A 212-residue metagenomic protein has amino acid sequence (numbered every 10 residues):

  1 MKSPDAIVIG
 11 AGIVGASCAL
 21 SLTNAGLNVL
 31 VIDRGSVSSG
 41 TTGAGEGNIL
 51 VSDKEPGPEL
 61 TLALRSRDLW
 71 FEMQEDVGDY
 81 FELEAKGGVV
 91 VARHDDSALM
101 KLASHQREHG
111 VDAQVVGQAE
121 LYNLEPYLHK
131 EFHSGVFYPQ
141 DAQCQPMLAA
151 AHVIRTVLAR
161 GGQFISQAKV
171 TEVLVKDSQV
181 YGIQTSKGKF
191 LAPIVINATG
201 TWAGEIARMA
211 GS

Functional and structural regions predicted by a protein language model:
M1-V14, L30: Beta1/beta-strand and adjacent pyrophosphate-binding region of the FAD-binding site in flavoprotein oxidoreductases
G10, A198-T199, M209: Short, well-ordered coil/turn residues at beta-beta hairpins and beta-strand->alpha-helix junctions within
V14, V37, W202: Conserved Rossmann-like nucleotide-cofactor binding loop
T23-G43: Glycine-rich FAD pyrophosphate-binding loop
G47-L124: Dinucleotide-binding Rossmann-like beta1-alpha1 core, especially the glycine-rich loop that anchors the ADP
D79-V90, L102-S104, Y122-R160, V180-G182: Helix-loop-beta segment of a Rossmann-like dinucleotide-binding subdomain
V136-I194, A198-E205: Helical element adjacent to the flavin cofactor pocket in flavoenzyme catalytic cores
E205-S212: Glycine-rich beta-alpha-beta "Rossmann" dinucleotide-binding loop(s) and their flanking helix/strand
